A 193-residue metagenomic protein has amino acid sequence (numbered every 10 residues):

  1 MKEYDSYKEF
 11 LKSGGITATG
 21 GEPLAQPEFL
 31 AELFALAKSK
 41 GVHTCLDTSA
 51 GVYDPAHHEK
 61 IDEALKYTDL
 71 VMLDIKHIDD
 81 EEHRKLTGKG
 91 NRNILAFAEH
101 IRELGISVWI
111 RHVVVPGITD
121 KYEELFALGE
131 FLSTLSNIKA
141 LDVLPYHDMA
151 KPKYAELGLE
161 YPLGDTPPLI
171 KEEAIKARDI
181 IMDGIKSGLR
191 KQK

Functional and structural regions predicted by a protein language model:
K2-G15, T19-M149, A155-E156: Conserved AdoMet/S-adenosylmethionine-binding subsite of the radical SAM
V42, D179-M182: Charged, amphipathic alpha-helical interaction segments
S49, A127, G164-D165, K186: Short, intrinsically disordered/low-complexity patches at protein termini and at juxtamembrane boundaries
Y67, V71-K76, P162-L169, G184: Short, exposed beta-strand "edge-strand" segments with a Pro/Gly-rich flavor and a Y/T-containing core
E130-S133, K139, A155-I180: A structural motif corresponding to the C-terminal lobe/cap of the Radical SAM core domain
D183-K193: Radical SAM enzyme core and accessory elements
